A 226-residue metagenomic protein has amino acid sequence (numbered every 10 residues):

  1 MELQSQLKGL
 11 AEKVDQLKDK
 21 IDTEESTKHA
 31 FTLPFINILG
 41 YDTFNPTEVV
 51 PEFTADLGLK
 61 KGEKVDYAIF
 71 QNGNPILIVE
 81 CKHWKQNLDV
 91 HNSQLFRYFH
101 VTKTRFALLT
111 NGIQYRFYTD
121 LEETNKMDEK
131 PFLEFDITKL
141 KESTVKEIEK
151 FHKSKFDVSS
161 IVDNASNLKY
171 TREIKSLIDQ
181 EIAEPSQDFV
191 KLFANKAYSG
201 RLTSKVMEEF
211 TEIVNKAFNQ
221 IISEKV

Functional and structural regions predicted by a protein language model:
M1-F106, F117-V226: A short, conserved, highly charged catalytic patch centered on acidic carboxylates
